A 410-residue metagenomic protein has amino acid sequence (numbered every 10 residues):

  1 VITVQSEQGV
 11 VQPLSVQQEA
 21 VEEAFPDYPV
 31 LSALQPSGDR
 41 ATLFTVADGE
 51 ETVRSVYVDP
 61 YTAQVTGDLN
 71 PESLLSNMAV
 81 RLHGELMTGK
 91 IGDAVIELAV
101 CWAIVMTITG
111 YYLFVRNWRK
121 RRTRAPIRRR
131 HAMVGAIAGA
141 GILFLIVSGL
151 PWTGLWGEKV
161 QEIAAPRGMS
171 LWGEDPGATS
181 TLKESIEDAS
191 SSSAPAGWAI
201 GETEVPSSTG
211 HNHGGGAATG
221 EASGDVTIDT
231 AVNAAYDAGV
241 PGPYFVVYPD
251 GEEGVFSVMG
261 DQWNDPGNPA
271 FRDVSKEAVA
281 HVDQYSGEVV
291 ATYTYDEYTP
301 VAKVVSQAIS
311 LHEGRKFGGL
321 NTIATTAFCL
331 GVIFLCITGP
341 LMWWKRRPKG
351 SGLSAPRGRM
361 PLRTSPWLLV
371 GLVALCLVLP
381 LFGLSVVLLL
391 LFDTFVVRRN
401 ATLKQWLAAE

Functional and structural regions predicted by a protein language model:
V1, L82-G173, T326-A327, I337-W344 (+2 more regions): Internal alpha-helical transmembrane segments
V1-A103, T107-F114, E410: Membrane-anchoring signal-anchor transmembrane alpha-helices and their immediate flanking context
V1-S32, A165-P300: Membrane-proximal low-complexity regions enriched in glycine and acidic/polar residues
E22-E23, F44-L82, V105, A235 (+5 more regions): Extended, hydrophilic extramembrane loops/domains of integral membrane proteins
A178-S185, R399-E410: Charge-dense polyanion-binding interfaces
Y295-T299, G314, R357-P361, L375-V378: Short, contiguous acidic/charged loop-to-helix segments that flank catalytic cores in large enzymes
F317-F328: Membrane-interface anchor segments at the N-terminal boundary of transmembrane helices in multi-pass membrane enzymes
